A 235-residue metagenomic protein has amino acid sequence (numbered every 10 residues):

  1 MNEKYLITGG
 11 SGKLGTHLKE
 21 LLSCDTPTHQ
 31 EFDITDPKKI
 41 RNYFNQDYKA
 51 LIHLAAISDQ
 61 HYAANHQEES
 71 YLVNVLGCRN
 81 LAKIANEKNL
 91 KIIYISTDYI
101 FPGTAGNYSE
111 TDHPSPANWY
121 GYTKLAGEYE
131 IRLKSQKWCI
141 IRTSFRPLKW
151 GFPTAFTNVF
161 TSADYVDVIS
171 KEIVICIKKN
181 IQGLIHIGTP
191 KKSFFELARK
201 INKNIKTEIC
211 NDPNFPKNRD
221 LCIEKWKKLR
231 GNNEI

Functional and structural regions predicted by a protein language model:
N2-L22: N-terminal Rossmann NAD(P)H-binding glycine-rich loop of SDR-like oxidoreductase domains
S23-Y43: Adenosine-cofactor binding site in Rossmann-like domains, unifying the SAM/SAH pocket of S-adenosylmethionine-dependent
T35, N65, E69-N80, P114 (+2 more regions): Glycine-rich NAD(P)-binding loop of the Rossmann-fold in SDR/ketoreductase-type enzymes
P37-V73, I84-N86: NAD(P)H-binding glycine-rich loop region in Rossmannoid oxidoreductase-like domains and their noncatalytic homologs
N80-S115: Conserved Rossmann-fold NAD(P)-dependent oxidoreductase catalytic core, especially the SDR/UDP-sugar
E87, S115-S144: Active-site Tyr-X1-5-Lys
K137, T143-W150, F160-G188: Alpha-helical substrate-binding/gating segment
E172, K179-N218, C222: Mid/C-terminal beta-alpha module of Rossmann-like enzyme folds, strongest in SDR-family dehydrogenases/epimerases
